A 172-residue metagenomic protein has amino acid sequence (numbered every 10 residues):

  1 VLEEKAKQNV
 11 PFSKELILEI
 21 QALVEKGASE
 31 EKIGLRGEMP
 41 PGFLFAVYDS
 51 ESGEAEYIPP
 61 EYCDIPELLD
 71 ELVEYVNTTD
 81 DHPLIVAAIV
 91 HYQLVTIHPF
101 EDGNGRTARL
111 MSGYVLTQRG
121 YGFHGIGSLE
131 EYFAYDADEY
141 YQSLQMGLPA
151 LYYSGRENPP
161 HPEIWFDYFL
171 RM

Functional and structural regions predicted by a protein language model:
V1-M172: FIC/Doc superfamily catalytic core
